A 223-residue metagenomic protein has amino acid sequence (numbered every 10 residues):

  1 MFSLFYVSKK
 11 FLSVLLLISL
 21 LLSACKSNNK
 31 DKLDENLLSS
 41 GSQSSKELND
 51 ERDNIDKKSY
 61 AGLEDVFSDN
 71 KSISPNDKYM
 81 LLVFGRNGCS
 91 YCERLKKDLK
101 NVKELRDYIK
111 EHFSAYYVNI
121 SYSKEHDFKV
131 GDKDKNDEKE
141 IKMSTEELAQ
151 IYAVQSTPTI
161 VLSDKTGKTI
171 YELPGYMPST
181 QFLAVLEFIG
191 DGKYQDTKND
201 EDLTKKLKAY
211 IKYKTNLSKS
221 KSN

Functional and structural regions predicted by a protein language model:
F2-L12: Bacterial N-terminal signal peptides that target proteins for export
S13-S23: Bacterial N-terminal signal peptides
C25-L63, S74, E172, M177 (+1 more regions): Non-globular targeting/processing and membrane-anchoring segments
E64-D69, K100-N101, S144-T145: N-terminal post-signal-peptidase region of extra-cytosolic proteins
S74-P75, D107-K110, Y152-S156: Extracellular/periplasmic catalytic domains that process cell-envelope and extracellular macromolecules
P75-S90, A115: Short active-site neighborhood of thiol/selenol oxidoreductases, capturing the structured segment around
E93-Y108: Typically the conserved alpha-helix immediately C-terminal to a functionally engaged Cys/Sec in thioredoxin-like
A115-Y171, S179, A184-D191: Thioredoxin-like thiol-disulfide oxidoreductase module
